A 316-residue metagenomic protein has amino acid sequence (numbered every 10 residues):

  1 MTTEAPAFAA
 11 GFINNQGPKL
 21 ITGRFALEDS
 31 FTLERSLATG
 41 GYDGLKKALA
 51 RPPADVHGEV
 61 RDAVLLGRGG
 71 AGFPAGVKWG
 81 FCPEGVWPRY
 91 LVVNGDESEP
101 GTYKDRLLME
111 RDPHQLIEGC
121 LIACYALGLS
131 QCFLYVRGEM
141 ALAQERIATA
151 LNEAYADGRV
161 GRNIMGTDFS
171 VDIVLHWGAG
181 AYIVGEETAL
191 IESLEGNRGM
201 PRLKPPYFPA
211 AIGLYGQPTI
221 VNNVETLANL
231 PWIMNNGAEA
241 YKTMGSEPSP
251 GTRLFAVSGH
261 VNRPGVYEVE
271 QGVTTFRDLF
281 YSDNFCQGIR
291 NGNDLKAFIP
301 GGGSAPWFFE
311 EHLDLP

Functional and structural regions predicted by a protein language model:
M1-A63, L129-L134, G251, R290-N293: Iron-sulfur (Fe-S) cluster-binding modules
S36-Y42, N94-D105, A211-G213, A256-N262: Gly-rich Lys/Arg/Thr-decorated short loops/hinges at beta-loop-alpha junctions or inter-strand turns that position
K46-G85, T243, P248, E268 (+1 more regions): Accessory "access/gating" subregions that flank catalytic or transport cores
D55, L65-L66, F133, R137-I183 (+1 more regions): Small-residue-enriched alpha-helical segments and adjacent helix-cap loops that form tight helix-helix packing
D62-C82, A123, G180-E192, G196-R198: Conserved phosphate/anionic-ligand binding catalytic regions in large, soluble enzymes, centered on
D112-A126: Histidine-anchored nucleotide/phosphate-binding helix
G119-A123, G272-R290: Short amphipathic, charge-patterned alpha-helical segments
Q144-Q271, N284: Hydrophobic alpha-helical positions that pack around
